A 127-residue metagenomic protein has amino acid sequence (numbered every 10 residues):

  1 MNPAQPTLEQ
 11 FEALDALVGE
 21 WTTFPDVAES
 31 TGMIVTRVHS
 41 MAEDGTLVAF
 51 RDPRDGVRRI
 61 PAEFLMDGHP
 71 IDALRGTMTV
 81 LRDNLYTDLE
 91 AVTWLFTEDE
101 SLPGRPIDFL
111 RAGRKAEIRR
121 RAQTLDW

Functional and structural regions predicted by a protein language model:
M1-W127: Non-transmembrane "mature" sequence context
